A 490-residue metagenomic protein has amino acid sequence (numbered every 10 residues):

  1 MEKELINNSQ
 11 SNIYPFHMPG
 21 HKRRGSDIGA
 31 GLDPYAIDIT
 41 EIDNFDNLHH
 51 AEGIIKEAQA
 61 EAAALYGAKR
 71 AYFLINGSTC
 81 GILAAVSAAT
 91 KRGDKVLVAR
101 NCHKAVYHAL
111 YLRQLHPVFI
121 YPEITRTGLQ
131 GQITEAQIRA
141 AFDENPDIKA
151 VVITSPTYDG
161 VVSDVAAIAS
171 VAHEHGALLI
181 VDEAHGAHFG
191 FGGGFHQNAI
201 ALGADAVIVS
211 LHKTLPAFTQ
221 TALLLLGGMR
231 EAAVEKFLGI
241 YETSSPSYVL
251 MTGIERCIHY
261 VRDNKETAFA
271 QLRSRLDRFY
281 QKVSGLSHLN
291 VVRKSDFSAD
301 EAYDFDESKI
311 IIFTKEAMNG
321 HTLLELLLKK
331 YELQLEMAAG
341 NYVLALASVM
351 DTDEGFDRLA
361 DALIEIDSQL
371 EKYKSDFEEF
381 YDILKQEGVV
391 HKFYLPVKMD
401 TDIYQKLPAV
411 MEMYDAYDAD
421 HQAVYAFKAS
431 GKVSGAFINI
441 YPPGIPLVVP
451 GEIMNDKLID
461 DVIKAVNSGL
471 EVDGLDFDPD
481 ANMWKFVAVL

Functional and structural regions predicted by a protein language model:
M1-G53, Y441-P443: N-terminal "arm"/small-domain region of PLP-dependent enzymes with the aminotransferase-like
E2-I6, I28-G29, H50, L65-A68 (+2 more regions): Conserved PLP-enzyme active-site core in the AAT-like
R24, I254, K432: Anaerobic metallocofactor- and corrinoid-dependent redox/one-carbon enzyme cores, especially those from methanogenesis
Y35-G77: Conserved N-terminal alpha-helix of the aminotransferase class I/II PLP-enzyme fold
D43, Q422-A426, D478-L490: Flexible, glycine-rich loop/tail regions that form catalytic "lids" or insertion modules at the edges of active sites
F45, Y72-L74, V151-T154, L344-S348: Short glycine-rich or small-residue beta-strand-to-loop segments that form or flank ligand, phosphate, metal/Fe-S
R113-F119, N467-N482: Short, compositionally biased
Q281-I453, D460-F477: Conserved C-terminal alpha-helix-loop-beta "cap" of PLP-dependent enzymes that closes/shapes the active-site mouth
